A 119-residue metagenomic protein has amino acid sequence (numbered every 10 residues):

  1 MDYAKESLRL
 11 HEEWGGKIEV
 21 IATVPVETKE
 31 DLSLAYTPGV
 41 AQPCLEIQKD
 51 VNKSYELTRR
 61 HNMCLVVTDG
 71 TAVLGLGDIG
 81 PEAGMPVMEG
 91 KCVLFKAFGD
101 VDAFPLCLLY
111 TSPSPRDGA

Functional and structural regions predicted by a protein language model:
M1-T23: Short, low-complexity N-terminal leaders and the immediately following helix N-cap/first helix
L10-E13, A22, V87, K91-V101: Extended, charged alpha/beta regions that create polyanion-binding interfaces
E12, Y55-R60, L65, K96-A97: Solvent-exposed alpha-helices and their adjacent loops that cap or buttress functional pockets in soluble metabolic
G15-E56: An N-cap/entry alpha-helix motif that binds or orients negatively charged groups
T23, T68-G70, K91, L108-L109: Fold-independent oxyanion-binding glycine-rich loops and adjacent beta-strand/coil segments at enzyme active sites
T28, T68-G77, F95-P105: Gly-rich Lys/Arg/Thr-decorated short loops/hinges at beta-loop-alpha junctions or inter-strand turns that position
L74-M88: Glycine- and acidic-residue-enriched helix-capping/strand-helix junction motifs
Y110-A119: Single conserved hydrophobic/aromatic residue that forms the stacking wall/gate of nucleotide- or nucleobase-binding
